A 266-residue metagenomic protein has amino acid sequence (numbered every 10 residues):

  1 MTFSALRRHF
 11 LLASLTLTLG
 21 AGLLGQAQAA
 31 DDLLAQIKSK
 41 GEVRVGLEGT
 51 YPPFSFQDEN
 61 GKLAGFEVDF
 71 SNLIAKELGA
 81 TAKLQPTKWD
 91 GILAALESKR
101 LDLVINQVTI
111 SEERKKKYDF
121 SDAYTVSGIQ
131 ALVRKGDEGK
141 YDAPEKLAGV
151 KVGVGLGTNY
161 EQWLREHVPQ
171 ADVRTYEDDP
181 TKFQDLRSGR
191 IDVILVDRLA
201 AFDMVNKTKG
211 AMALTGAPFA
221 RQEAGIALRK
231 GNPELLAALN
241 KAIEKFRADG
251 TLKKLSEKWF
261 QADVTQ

Functional and structural regions predicted by a protein language model:
A29-Q107, K116, D249: Extracytoplasmic small-molecule ligand-binding "clamshell" domains of the periplasmic binding protein/Venus flytrap
G41-L47, A143-G157: Short loop->beta-strand "edge-of-pocket" segments that line small-molecule binding or catalytic clefts across diverse
V43-R44, G79-T81, S98-N106, V150-K151 (+3 more regions): Alpha-to-beta junction loops
V68, L84-A94, G139, R174-Q184 (+2 more regions): Short helix-initiation/N-cap motifs at beta->coil->alpha
D69-E77, D137, V150-K151, G155-N159 (+1 more regions): Extended ligand-binding regions for polar small-molecule ligands
N72, K76, T81-K146, M212-A213 (+1 more regions): Acidic, polar ligand-binding/catalytic clefts
G91, V108-K116, W163-E166, R187-A220: A ligand-binding cleft/hinge motif common to bilobed small-molecule-binding domains
V126-V133, T181, R198-E244, F260-Q266: Periplasmic-binding protein-like
